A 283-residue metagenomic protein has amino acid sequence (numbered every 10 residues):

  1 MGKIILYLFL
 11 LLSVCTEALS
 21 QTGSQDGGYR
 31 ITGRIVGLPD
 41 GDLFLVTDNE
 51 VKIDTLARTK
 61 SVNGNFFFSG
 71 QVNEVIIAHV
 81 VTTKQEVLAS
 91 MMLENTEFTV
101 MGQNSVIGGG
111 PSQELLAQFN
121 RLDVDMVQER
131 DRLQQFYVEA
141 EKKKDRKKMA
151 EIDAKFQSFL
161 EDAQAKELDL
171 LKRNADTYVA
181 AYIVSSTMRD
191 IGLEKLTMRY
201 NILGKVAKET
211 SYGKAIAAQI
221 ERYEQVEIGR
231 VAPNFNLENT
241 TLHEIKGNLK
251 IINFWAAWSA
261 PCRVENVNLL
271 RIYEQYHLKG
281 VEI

Functional and structural regions predicted by a protein language model:
M1-Y29: Bacterial Sec-dependent N-terminal signal peptides
L10, S20, E86-L88, V106 (+4 more regions): N-terminal targeting signals for export/organelle localization
A18-A165: A non-transmembrane, solvent-exposed segment enriched in polar/low-complexity residues
S24-G27, L115, R121-E141, K147 (+6 more regions): Proteins that catalyze or organize thiol-disulfide redox chemistry and the adjacent proteostasis machinery handling
D176-T177, K246-N248, L278: Active-site acidic short loop of glycosyltransferases
K205-T210, V264-I283: Conserved helix-turn-beta segment immediately C-terminal to the redox Cys motif in thioredoxin-like folds
N234-K250: A short beta-strand-turn-helix
L249, N253-S259, R263: Aromatic-flanked redox-active Cys/Sec active sites in thiol-based oxidoreductases, especially the WC-centered
